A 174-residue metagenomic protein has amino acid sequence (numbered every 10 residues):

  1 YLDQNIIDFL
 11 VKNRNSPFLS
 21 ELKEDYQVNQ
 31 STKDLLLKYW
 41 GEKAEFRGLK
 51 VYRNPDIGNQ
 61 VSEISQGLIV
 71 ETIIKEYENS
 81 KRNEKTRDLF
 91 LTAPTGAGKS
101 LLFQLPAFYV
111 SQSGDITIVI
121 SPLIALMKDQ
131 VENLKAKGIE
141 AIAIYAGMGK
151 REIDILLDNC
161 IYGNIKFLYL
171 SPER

Functional and structural regions predicted by a protein language model:
Y1-R174: N-terminal helicase ATP-binding lobe
